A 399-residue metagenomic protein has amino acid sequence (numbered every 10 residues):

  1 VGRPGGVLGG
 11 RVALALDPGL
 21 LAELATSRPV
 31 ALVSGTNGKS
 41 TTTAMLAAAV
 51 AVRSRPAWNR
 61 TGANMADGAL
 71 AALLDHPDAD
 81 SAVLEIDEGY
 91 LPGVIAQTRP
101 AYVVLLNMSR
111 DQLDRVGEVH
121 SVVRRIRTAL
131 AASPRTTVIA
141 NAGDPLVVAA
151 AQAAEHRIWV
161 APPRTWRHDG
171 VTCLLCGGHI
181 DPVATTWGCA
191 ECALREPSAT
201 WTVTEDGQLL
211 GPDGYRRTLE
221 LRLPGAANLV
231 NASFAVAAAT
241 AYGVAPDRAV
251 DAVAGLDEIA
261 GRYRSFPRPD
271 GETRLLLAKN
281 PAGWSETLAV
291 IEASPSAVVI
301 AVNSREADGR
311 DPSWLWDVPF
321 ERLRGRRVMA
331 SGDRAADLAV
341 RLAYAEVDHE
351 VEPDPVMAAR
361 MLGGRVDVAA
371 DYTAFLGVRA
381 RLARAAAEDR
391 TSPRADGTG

Functional and structural regions predicted by a protein language model:
V1-G10, T26, L174-G177, C189-E196 (+2 more regions): ATP-dependent carboxylate-amine ligase
V1-W159, R167: Phosphate-binding loop of NTP-binding sites
T43-A48, V236, A339, R379: A generic structural signal for short, well-ordered alpha-helical segments in conserved domains
L46, V50, A69-L73, A232-Y242 (+1 more regions): Buried hydrophobic packing segments
R60, N107, V160-P163, V302 (+2 more regions): Residues at the C-termini of beta-strands that transition into short coil/loop
G68, G93-V94, D114-R115, V148-A151 (+6 more regions): Short glycine-/acidic-enriched loop or helix-start segments at secondary-structure transitions that form or flank
L105, S109-G271, D348: Acidic, Mg2+-coordinating active-site environments of NTP-dependent enzymes
